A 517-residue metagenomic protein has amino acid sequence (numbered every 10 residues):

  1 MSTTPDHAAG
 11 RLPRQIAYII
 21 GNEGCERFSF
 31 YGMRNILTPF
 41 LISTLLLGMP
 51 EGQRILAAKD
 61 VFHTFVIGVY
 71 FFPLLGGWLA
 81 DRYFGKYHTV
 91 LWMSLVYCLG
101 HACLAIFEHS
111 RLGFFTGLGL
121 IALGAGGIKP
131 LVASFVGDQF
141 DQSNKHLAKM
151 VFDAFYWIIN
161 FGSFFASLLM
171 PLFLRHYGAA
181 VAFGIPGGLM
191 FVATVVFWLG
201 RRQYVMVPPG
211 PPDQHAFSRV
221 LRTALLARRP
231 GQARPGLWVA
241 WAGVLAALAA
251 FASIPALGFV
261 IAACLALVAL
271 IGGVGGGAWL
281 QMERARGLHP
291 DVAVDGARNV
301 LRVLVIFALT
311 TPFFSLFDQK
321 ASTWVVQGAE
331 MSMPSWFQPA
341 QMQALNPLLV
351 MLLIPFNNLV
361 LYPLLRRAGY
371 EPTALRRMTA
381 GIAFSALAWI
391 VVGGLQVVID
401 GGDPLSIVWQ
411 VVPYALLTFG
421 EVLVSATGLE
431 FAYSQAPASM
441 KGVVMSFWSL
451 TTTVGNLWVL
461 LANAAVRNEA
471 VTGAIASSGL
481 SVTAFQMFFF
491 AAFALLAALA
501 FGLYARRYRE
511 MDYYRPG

Functional and structural regions predicted by a protein language model:
M1-Y18, Q142-S143, P171-F337, Q341 (+6 more regions): Intracellular loop-helix junctions on the cytosolic face of multi-pass helical membrane proteins
A9-L47, G119-L120, D295-K320, A344 (+1 more regions): Pair of pore-lining "gating" transmembrane helices in MFS-fold secondary transporters
G24, L99-G100, R111-I128, F307-L309 (+1 more regions): Hydrophobic core of transmembrane alpha-helices in multi-pass small-molecule transporters, especially MFS/SLC-type
N35-K59, S322-P339: Short amphipathic helix-loop junctions that connect adjacent transmembrane helices in Major Facilitator Superfamily/SLC
G68-V69, A125, H146-R175, V181-F197 (+4 more regions): Glycine-rich segments within core transmembrane alpha-helices of 12-TM secondary carriers
F72-A102, I106: Conserved MFS/SLC helix-loop-helix module at the cytosolic interface between two early adjacent transmembrane helices
M93-F114, F251, M378-G402: C-terminal ends and interior cores of transmembrane alpha-helices in multi-pass membrane transporters/permeases
G127-S143, A321-W324, D400, Y414 (+1 more regions): Intracellular juxtamembrane helix-capping segments at the cytosolic ends of symmetry-related transmembrane helices
